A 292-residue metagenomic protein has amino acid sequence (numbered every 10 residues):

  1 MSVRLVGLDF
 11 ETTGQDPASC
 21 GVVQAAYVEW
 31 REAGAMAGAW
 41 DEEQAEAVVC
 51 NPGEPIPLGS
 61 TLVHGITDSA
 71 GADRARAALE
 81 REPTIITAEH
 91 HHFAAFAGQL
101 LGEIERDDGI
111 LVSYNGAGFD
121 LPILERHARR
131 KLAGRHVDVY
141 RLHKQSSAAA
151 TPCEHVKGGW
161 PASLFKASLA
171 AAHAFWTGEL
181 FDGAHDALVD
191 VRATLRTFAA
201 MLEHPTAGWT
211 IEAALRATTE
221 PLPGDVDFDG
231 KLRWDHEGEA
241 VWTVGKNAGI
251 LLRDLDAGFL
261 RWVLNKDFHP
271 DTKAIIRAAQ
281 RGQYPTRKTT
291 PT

Functional and structural regions predicted by a protein language model:
M1-G134, P152-H185: Conserved non-catalytic scaffold segment of RNase H-like nuclease domains
A128-R129, S147-T151, T177, R196-T206: Hydrophobic/aromatic-lined pockets within catalytic cores
L132-A148: Conserved beta-strand -> loop -> alpha-helix junction used to position metal-binding or nucleic-acid-contacting
D186-A199: Acidic, divalent-metal-coordinating active-site segment for phosphoryl/phosphodiester hydrolysis, typified by short
T197-T292: Acidic two-metal-ion nuclease catalytic site recognized across multiple nuclease folds, prominently DnaQ/RNase D-T
